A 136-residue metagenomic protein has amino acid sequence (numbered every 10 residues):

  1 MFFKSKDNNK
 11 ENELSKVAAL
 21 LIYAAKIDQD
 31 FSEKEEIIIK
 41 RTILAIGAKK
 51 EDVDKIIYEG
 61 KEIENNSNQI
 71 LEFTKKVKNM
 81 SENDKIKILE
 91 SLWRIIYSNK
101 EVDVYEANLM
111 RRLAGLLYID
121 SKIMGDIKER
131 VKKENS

Functional and structural regions predicted by a protein language model:
M1-I27, S32-S136: Small-residue-enriched hydrophobic alpha-helices in membranes
